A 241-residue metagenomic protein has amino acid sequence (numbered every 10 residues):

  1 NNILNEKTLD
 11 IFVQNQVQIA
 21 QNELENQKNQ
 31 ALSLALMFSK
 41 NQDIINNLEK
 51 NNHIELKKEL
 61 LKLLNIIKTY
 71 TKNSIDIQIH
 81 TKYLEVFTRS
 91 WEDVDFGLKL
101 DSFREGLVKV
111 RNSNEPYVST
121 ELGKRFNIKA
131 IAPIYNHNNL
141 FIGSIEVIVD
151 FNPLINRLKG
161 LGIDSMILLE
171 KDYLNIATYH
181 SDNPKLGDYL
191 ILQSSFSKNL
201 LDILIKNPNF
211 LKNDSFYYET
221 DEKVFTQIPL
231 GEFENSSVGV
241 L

Functional and structural regions predicted by a protein language model:
N1-E55, N65-I75, E115-P116, G160-D164 (+1 more regions): Juxtamembrane extracytoplasmic/periplasmic/luminal helical "stalk" adjacent to the first N-terminal
L9-I11, N51-L61, V108-N114, D202-K212: Short, positively charged
L36-M37, D76-Y83, S165-Y173: Short hydrophobic alpha-helical segments used for membrane anchoring or interfacial signaling
N47-H53, H137-V147, R157-G160, S165-K171: Membrane-proximal N-terminal soluble sensing/regulatory segments of transmembrane proteins
L56-E59, L63, F103, L154-R157: Stable alpha-helical elements in mature extracytoplasmic
K68-I148, N156-L158, D214-E219: Extracytoplasmic/periplasmic ligand-binding sensor regions of membrane-associated signaling proteins
F141-D150, V224-L241: Short, hydrophobic beta-strand elements of compact beta-sandwich sensory domains
P153-E222: Intrinsic low-complexity, intrinsically disordered coil/linker regions enriched in small/polar and charged residues
